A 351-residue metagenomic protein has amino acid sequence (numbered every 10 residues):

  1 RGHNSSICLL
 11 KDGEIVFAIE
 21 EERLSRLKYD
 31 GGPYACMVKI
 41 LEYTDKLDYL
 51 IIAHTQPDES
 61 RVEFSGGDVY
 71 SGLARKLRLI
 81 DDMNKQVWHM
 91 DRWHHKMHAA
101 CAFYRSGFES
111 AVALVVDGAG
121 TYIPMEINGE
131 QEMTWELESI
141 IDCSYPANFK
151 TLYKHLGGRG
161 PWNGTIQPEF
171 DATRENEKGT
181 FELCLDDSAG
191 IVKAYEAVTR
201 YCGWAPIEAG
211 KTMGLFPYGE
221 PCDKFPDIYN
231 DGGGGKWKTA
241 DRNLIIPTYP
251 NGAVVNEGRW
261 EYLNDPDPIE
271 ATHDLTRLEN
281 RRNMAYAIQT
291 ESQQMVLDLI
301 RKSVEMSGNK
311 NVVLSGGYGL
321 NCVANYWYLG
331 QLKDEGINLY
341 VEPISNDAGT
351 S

Functional and structural regions predicted by a protein language model:
R1-S351: Short acidic/glycine-rich loops and adjacent helix/strand connectors that line catalytic pockets where negatively
